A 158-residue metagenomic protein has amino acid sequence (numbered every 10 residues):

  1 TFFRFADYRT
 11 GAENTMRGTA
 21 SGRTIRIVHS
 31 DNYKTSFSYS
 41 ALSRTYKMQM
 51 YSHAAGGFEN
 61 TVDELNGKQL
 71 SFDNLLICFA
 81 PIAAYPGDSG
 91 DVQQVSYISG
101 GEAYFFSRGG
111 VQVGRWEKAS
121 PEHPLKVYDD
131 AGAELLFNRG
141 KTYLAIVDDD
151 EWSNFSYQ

Functional and structural regions predicted by a protein language model:
T1-Q158: A surface/extracellular/periplasmic glyco- and lipid-processing/surface-interacting theme
